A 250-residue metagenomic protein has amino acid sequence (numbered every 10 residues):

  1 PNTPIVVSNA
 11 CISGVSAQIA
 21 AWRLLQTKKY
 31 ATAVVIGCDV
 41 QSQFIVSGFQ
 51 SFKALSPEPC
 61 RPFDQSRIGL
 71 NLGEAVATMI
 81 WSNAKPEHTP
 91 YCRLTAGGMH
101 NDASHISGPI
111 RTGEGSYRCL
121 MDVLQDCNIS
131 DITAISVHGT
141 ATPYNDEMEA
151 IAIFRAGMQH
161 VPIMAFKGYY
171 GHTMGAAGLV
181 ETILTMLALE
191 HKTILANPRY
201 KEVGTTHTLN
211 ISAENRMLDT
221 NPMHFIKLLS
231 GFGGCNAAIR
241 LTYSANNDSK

Functional and structural regions predicted by a protein language model:
P1-A20, I45-L72, I151-L179: Conserved catalytic cysteine-centered active-site region of acyl-thioester-dependent Claisen-condensing enzymes
P4-G37, L72-H88, T173-I194, I239: Active-site-proximal alpha-helical scaffold in enzymes
P4-N9, T32-D39, P90-G97, D131-V137 (+3 more regions): Beta-strand segments within the central parallel beta-sheet cores of soluble alpha/beta enzyme folds
G14, A21, F49, I80 (+5 more regions): Conserved small-residue
A17, C119-C127, A152, A156 (+2 more regions): Stable alpha-helical structural segments in soluble proteins, enriched in small hydrophobic residues
V40-P62, M99-R118, T140-A152, A176 (+1 more regions): Active-site-adjacent elements of ketosynthase-type condensing enzymes
L55-A134, N246-K250: Condensing-enzyme catalytic core mediating Claisen C-C bond formation in acyl metabolism
H207-K250: Flexible, low-complexity linker/loop segments at domain and module junctions
